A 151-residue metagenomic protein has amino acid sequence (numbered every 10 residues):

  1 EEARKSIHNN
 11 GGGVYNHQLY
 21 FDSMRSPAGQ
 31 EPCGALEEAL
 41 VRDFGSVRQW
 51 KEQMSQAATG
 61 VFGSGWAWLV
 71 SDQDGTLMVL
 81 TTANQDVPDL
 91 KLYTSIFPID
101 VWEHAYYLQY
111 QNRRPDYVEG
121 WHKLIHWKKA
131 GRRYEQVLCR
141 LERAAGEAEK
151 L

Functional and structural regions predicted by a protein language model:
E1-L151: Feature for soluble, non-membrane regions of globular proteins
